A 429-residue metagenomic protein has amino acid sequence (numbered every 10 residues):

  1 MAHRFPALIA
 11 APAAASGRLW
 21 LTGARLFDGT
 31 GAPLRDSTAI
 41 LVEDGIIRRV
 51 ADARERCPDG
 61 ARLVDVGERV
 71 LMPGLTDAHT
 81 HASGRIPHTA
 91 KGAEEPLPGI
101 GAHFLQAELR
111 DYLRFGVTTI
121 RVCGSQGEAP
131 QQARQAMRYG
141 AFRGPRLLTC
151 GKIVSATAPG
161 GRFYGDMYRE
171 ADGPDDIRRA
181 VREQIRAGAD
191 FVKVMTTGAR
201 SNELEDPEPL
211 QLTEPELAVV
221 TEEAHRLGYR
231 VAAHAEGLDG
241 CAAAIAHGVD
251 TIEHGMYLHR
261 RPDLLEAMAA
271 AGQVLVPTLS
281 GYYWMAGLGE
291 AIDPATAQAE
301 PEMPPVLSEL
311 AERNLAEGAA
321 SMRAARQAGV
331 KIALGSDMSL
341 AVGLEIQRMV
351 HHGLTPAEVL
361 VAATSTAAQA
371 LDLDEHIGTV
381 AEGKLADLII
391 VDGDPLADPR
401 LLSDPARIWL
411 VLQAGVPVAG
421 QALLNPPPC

Functional and structural regions predicted by a protein language model:
H3-W20, L26, T30-M72, L424: Histidine-rich, glycine-flanked metal-binding segment
R69-Y139, T157-G160, P215, G240 (+1 more regions): Metal-associated gating/positioning segment near the N- to mid-region
G84-H103, A107-L113, R143, G151 (+3 more regions): Active-site gating loops and adjacent loop-to-helix segments of metal-dependent hydrolytic enzymes
I86-T89, N202-E203, C241-H247, G281-Q298 (+3 more regions): Histidine/acidic-residue-rich catalytic or RNA/ligand-binding cores of hydrolases and nuclease-related proteins
F104-Q131, G144-I153, A189-N202, R230 (+2 more regions): Divalent metal-dependent hydrolysis catalytic cores, especially in the metallo-beta-lactamase
R169-L238, A242-I245: Metal-dependent enolase-superfamily TIM-barrel catalytic cores that perform enediolate-based chemistry
R226, A299-D394: His/Asp/Glu-enriched, well-ordered alpha-helical/loop segment that forms or immediately abuts the divalent-metal
A363, Q369, E382-C429: C-terminal cap of metal-dependent C-N hydrolases
